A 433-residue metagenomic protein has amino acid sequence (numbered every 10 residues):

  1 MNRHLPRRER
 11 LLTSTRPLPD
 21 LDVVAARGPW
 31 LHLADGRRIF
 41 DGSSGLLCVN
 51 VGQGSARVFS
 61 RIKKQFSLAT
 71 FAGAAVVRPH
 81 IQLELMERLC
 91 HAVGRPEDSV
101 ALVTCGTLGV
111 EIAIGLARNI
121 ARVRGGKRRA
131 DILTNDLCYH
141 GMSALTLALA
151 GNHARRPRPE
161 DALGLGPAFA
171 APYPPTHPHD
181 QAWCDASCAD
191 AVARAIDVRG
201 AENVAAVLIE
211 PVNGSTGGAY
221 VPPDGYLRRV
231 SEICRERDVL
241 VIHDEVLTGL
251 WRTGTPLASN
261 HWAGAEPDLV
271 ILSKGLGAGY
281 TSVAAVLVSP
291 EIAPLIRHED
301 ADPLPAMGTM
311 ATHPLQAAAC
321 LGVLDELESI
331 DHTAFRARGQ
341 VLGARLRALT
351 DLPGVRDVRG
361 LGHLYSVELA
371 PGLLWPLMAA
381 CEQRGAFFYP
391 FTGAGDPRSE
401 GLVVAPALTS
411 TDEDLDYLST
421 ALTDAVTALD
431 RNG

Functional and structural regions predicted by a protein language model:
M1-G433: Conserved N-terminal phosphate-binding loop of PLP-dependent enzymes in the Aspartate aminotransferase
